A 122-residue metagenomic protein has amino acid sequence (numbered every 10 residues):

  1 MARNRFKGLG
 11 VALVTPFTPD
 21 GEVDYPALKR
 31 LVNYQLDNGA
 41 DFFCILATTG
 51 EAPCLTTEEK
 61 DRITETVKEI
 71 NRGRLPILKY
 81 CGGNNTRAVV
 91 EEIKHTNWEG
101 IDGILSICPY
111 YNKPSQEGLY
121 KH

Functional and structural regions predicted by a protein language model:
A2-H122: Active-site beta->alpha loop and helix N-cap motifs at the rims of alpha/beta catalytic domains
